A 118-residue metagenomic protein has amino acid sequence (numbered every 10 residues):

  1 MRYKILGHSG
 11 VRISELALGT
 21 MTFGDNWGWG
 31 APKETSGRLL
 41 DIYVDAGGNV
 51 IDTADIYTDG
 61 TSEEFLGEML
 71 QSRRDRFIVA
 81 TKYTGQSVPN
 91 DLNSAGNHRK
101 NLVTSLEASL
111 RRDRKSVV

Functional and structural regions predicted by a protein language model:
M1-I78: N-terminal binding-site loop/beta-alpha segment at the start of enzyme catalytic domains that lines or forms
S9, R111-R114: Extracytoplasmic/secreted proteins and extracellular or luminal domains
T22-W27, Q86-L92: A short acidic, helix-capping loop that chelates divalent metal ions and anchors anionic groups
G30-Y43, N97-R112: Short, acidic/polar
D52-I56, L92-R99, A108: Short gly/ser-rich anion-binding loops that grip negatively charged ligand groups
F65-M69, K82, N101-A108: Generic beta-strand or strand-like secondary-structure segments
R76-V88: A short, structured active-site edge motif that brings together acidic residues
S116-V118: Conserved small/polar residues in nucleotide/adenosyl-binding loops
